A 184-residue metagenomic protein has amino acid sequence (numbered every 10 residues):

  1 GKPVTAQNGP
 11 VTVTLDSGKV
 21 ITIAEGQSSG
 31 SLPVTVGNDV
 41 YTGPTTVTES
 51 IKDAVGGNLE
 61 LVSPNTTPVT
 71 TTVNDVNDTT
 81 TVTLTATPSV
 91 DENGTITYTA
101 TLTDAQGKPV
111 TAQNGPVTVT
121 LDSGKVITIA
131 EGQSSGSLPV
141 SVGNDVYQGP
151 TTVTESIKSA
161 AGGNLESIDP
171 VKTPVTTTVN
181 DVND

Functional and structural regions predicted by a protein language model:
G1-N8, A105-N114: Extracellular acidic loop/turn motifs
A6, E25-Q27, V40-T42, P64 (+5 more regions): Surface-exposed coil/turn segments at beta-strand junctions on protein surfaces, enriched
N8-L15, S29-G56, Y98-A100, N114-V119 (+1 more regions): Contiguous beta-strand segments of beta-sheet-rich domains
T12, S17, T72-V76, I96-A105 (+2 more regions): Extracellular/lumenal glycan-associated surfaces
S17-G18, T83-T87, S123-G124: Surface-exposed, proline-enriched loop/turn segments that connect beta strands in immunoglobulin-like
K19-I21, S28-V34, V69, K125-I127 (+2 more regions): Short strand-edge motifs at loop-to-beta-strand transitions and within beta-strands of extracellular beta-rich domains
S50-T79, K158-D184: Terminal edge beta-strands and adjacent linker/stalk segments of extracellular immunoglobulin-superfamily beta-sandwich
T87-G94: Short, solvent-exposed loop/linker segments at the N-terminal edge of repeated beta-sheet extracellular domains
